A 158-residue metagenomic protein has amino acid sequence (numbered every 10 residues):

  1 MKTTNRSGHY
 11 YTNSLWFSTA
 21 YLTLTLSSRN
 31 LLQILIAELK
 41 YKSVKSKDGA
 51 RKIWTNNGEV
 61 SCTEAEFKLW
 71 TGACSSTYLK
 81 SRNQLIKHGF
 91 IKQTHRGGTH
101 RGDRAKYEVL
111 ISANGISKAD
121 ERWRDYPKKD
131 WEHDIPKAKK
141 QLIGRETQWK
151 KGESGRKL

Functional and structural regions predicted by a protein language model:
M1-E64, N114, D125, K157-L158: Short recognition helix of helix-turn-helix/winged-helix DNA-binding domains
M1-T3, G115-L158: Charged low-complexity intrinsically disordered patches
R6, R29, R51, R82 (+5 more regions): Arginine residue identity/basic-tract feature
G8-H9, T19, S76, A105 (+2 more regions): Intrinsically disordered, low-complexity segments enriched in small/polar residues
L35-E38, L85, T147: A broadly tuned preference for mixed-charge, low-complexity surface segments
Y41-E108, S112-A113: Winged helix-turn-helix DNA-binding recognition segment
